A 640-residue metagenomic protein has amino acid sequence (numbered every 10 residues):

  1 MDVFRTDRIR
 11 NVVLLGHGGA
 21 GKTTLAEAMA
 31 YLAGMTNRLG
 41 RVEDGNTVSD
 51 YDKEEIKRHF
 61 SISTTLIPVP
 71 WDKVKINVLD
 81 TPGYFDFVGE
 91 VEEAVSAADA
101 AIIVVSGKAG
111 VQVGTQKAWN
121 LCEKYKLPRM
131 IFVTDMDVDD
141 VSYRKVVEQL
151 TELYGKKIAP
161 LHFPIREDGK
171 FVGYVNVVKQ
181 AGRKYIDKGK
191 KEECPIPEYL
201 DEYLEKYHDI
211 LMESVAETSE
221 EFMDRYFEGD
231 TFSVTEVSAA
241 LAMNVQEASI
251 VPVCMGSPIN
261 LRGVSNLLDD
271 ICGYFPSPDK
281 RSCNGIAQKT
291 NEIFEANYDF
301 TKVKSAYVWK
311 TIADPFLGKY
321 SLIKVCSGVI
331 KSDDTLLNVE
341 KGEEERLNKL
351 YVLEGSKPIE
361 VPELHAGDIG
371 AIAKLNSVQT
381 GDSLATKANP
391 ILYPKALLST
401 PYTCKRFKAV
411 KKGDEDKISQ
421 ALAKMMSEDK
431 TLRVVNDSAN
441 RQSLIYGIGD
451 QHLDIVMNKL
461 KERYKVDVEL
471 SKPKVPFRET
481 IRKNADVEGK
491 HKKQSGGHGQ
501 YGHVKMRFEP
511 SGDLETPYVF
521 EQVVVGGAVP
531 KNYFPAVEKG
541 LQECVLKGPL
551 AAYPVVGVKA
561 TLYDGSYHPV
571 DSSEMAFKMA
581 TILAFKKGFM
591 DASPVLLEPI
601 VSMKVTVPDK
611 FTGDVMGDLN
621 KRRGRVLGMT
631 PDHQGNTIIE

Functional and structural regions predicted by a protein language model:
M1-E640: Structural and coupling elements of P-loop NTPases
